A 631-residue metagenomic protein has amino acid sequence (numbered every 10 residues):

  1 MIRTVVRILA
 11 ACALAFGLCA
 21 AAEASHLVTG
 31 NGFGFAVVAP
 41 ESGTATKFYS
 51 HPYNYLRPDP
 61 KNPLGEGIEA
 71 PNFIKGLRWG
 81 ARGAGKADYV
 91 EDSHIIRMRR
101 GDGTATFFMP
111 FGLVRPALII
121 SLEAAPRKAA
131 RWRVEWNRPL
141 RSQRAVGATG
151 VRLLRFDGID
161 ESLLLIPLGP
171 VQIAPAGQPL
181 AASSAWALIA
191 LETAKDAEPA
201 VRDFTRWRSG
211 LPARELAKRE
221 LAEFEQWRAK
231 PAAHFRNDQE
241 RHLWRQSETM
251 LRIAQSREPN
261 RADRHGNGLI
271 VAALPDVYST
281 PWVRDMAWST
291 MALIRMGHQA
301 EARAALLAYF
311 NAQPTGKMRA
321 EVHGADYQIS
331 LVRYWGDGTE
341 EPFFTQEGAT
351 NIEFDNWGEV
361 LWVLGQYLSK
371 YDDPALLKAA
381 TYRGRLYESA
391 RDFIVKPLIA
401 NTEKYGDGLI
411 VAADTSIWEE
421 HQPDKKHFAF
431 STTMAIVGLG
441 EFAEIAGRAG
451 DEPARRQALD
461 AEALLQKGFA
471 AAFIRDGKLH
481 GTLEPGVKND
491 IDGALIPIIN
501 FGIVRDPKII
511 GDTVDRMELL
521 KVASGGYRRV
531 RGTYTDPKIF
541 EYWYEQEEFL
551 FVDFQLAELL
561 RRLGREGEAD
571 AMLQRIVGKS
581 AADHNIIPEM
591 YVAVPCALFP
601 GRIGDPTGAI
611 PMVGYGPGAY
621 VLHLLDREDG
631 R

Functional and structural regions predicted by a protein language model:
I2, A22-Q239, R284-D285, I294-A300 (+1 more regions): Terminal accessory carbohydrate-recognition/targeting modules of carbohydrate-active enzymes
I8-G17: Bacterial N-terminal signal peptides
S25-N72, Y278, R333-N356, V360 (+2 more regions): C-terminal capping/lid segments that line or modulate ligand- or cofactor-binding pockets
R214, Y278-T402, T432, P611-R627: Aromatic-rich carbohydrate-recognition surfaces in CAZymes
R228-R236, T249-M250, A287-A300, G348 (+6 more regions): Well-ordered alpha-helical scaffold segments within catalytic/enzyme domains
S247-N260, H298-E321, I329-S330, S369 (+4 more regions): Long, well-ordered core segments of solenoidal/helical folds
G268-P275, L331-N351, Y405-H427, D476 (+1 more regions): Acidic/His metal-coordination segments adjacent to aromatic residues that form catalytic metal sites in metalloenzymes
P314-P342, N351, K426-V437, R448-A449 (+2 more regions): Extended ligand-binding clefts on enzyme/binding-domain cores
